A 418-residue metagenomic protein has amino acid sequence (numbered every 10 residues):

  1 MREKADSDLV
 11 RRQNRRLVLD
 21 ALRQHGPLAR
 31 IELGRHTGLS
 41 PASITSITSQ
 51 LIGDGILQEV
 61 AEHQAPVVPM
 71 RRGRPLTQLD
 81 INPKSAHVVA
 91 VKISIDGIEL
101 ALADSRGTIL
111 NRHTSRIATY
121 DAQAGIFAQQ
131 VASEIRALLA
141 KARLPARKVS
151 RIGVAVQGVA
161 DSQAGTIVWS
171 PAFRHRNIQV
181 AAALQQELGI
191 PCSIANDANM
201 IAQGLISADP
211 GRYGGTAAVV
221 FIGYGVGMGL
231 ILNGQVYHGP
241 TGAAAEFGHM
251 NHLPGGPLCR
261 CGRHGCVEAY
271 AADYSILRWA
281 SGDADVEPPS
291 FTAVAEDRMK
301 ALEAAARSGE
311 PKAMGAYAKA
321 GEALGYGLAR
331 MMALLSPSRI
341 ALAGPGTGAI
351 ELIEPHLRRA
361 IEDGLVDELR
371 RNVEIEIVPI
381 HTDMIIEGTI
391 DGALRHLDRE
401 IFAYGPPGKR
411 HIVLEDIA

Functional and structural regions predicted by a protein language model:
M1-A61, A65-P75, D80-T114, Y120-P145 (+2 more regions): ATP-binding/phosphotransfer module of carbohydrate and carboxylate kinases, centering on a glycine-rich
Q24-H25, A208, G223: Short helix-capping/turn signature of helix-turn-helix
L33, I109-T216, L352-D363: Glycine-rich phosphate-binding loop and adjoining helix at the ATP-binding site of ATP-dependent phosphoryl-transfer
Q78-D80, V88-K92, V149-G153, A217-F221 (+1 more regions): Short glycine-aspartate micro-motif
I98-L102, Q203, G227-L230: Short beta-strand scaffold segments in enzyme catalytic cores
D104, S162, I231: Short, acidic, Ser/Thr-enriched surface-loop or helix-capping motifs
D197, G223, T389: Active-site glycine-centered loops adjacent to acidic/histidine catalytic or metal-binding residues that shape
G214-A271: Glycine-rich phosphate-binding loop of actin/hexokinase-like ATP-binding domains
